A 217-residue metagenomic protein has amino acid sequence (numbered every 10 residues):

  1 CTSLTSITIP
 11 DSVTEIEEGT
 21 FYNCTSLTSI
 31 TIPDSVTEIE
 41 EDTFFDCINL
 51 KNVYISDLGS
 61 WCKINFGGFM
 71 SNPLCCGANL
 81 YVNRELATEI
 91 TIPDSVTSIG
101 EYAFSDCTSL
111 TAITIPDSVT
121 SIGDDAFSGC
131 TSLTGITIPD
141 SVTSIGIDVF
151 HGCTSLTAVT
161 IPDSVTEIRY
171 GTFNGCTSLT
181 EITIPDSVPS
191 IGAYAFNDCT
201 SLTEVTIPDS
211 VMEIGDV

Functional and structural regions predicted by a protein language model:
C1-E15, T25-E38, C47-I64, A78-S98 (+5 more regions): Structural signature of tandem-repeat unit edges
E17-Y22, E40-F45, G68, G100-S105 (+5 more regions): Consensus positions within tandem repeat domains that build extended binding/scaffold surfaces
G67-A78: Acidic, Ser/Thr-rich peripheral helices and adjacent loops at domain boundaries
